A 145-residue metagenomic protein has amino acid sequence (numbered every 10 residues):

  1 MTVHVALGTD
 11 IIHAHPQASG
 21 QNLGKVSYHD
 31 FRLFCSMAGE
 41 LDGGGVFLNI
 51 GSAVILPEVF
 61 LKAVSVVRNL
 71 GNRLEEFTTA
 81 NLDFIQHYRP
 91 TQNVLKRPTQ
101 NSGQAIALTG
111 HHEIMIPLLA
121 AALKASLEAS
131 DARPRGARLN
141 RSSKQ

Functional and structural regions predicted by a protein language model:
M1-V3, S142-S143: Short intrinsically disordered, low-complexity coil segments enriched in acidic
T2-A6, F47-G51: Short, conserved beta-strand edge motifs with alternating hydrophobic and charged residues
V3-A6, Q21-G39: A general structural motif
H4-A14: Active-site rim beta-loop-alpha module in soluble metabolic enzymes
I12-A18, L61-K62: Glycine-rich phosphate/pyrophosphate-binding loop at beta-loop-alpha junctions
S19-N22, G51, A107: Conserved short-loop catalytic and cofactor-binding motifs
L33-S36, G43-V46, A53-K144: C-terminal functional extensions of proteins
